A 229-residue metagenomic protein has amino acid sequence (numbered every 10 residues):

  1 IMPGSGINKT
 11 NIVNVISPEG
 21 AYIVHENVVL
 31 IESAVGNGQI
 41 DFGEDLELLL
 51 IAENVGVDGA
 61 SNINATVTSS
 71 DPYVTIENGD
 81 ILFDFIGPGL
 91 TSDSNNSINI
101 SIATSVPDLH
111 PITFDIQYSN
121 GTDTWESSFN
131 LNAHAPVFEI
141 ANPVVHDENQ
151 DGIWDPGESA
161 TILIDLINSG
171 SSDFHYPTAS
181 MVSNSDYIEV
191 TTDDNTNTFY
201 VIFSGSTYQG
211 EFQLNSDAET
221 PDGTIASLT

Functional and structural regions predicted by a protein language model:
I1-G20, N99-V137, N215-T229: Terminal connector regions
E26-G36, N142-Q150: Short, solvent-exposed loop/edge segments of extracellular or virion-exposed proteins
V35-E44, Q150-E158: Short, solvent-exposed loop/linker segments at the N-terminal edge of repeated beta-sheet extracellular domains
L49-E53, T66-T68, S97, S101 (+6 more regions): Residue-level recognition of well-ordered beta-strand positions that form the cores of beta-sheet-rich folds across
I51-V74, G79-I81, I167-I188, D193: Short acidic, flexible loop segments centered on an aromatic residue
T75-V106, I188-T220: Intrinsically disordered, low-complexity Pro/Gly/Ser/Thr-rich segments with frequent PxxP/GP/PP motifs and embedded
